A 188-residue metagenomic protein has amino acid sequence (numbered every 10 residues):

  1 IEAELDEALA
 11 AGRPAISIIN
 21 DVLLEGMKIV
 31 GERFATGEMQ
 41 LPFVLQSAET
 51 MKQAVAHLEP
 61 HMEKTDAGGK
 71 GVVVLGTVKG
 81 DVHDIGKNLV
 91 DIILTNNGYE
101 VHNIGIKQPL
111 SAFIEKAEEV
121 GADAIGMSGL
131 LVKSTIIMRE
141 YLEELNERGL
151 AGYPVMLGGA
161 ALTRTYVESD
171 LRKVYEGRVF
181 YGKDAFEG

Functional and structural regions predicted by a protein language model:
I1-G188: Domain-level signal for soluble alpha/beta catalytic cores
